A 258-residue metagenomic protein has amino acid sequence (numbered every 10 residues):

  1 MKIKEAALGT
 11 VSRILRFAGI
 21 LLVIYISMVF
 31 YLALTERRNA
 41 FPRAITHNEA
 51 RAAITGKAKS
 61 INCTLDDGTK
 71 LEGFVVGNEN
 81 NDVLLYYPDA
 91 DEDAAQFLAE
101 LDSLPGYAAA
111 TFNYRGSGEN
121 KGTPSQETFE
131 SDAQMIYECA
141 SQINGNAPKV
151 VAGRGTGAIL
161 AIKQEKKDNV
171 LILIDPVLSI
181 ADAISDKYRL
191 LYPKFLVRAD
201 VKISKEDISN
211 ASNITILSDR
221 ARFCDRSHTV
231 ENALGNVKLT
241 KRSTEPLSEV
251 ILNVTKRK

Functional and structural regions predicted by a protein language model:
M1-V11: N-terminal Lys/Arg-rich, disordered targeting/topogenic segments
R13-N62: An N-terminal hydrophobic leader/cap segment in hydrolases
D67-C139: Membrane-embedded segments
N113, A152, I172-D175: Alpha/beta-hydrolase-fold catalytic nucleophile elbow
N144-G155: Alpha/beta-hydrolase fold nucleophile elbow
A158-N210: Hydrolase active-site cap/lid region
A181, Y192-K241: The feature captures the conserved acid-bearing segment of alpha/beta-hydrolase catalytic domains
T240-K258: Catalytic active-site module of serine/aspartate enzymes centered on a nucleophile-bearing elbow/loop
